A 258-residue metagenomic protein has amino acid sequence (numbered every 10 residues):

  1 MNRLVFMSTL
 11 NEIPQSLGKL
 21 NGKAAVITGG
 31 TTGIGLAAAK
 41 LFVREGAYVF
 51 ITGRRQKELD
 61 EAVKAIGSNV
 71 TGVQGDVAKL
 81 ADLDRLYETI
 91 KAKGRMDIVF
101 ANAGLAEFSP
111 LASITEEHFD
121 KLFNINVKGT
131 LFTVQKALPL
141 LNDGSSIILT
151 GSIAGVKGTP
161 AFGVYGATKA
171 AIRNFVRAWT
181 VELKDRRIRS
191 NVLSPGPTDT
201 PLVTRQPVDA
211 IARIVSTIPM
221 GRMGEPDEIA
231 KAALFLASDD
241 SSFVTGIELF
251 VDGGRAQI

Functional and structural regions predicted by a protein language model:
S8-Q15, K157, L234, T245-I258: Short C-terminal tail/terminal secondary-structure segment of NAD(P)H-dependent dehydrogenase/reductase domains
A24, T31-G33: Conserved glycine-rich cofactor-binding loop
P110-L111, T115-F123, V203, I214: Substrate-binding pocket helix/loop in short-chain dehydrogenase/reductase
V134, T168, V176: Active-site helix of classical SDR
P139-L140, V181-D185, S242: Alpha-helical segment proximal to the catalytic Tyr-Lys
S152: Residue(s) in the substrate-gating loop at a strand-loop-helix junction that position the organic substrate next
I218-I229, D240: A conserved structural motif in NAD(P)-dependent oxidoreductases
